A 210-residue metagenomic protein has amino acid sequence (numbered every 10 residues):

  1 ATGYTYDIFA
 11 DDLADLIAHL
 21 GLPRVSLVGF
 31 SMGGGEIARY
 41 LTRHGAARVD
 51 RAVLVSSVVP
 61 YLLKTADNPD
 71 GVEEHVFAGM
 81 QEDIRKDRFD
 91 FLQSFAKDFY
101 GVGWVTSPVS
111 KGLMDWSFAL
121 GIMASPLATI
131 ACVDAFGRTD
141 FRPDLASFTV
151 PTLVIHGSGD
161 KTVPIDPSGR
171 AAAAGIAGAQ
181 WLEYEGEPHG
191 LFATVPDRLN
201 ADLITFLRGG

Functional and structural regions predicted by a protein language model:
A1-M32, L41-G45, R198-A201: Active-site loop/oxyanion-hole signature of alpha/beta-hydrolase fold enzymes
I17-P23, F148, F206, G210: Glycine-rich phosphate-binding loop signature in dinucleotide/nucleotide-binding domains
A38-K86: Flexible "cap/lid" loop of the alpha/beta hydrolase fold
P60-V72, E82-A146: Conserved alpha/beta-hydrolase catalytic His-Asp/Glu region
F148, V154-H156, D160: Short beta-strand/loop motif that positions the catalytic acidic residue of the alpha/beta-hydrolase fold
S158-K161, G186-P188: Acidic beta-to-alpha connecting loop that harbors the catalytic carboxylate
K161-P167: Conserved alpha/beta-hydrolase "acid-adjacent" motif
G178-G210: Catalytic active-site module of serine/aspartate enzymes centered on a nucleophile-bearing elbow/loop
